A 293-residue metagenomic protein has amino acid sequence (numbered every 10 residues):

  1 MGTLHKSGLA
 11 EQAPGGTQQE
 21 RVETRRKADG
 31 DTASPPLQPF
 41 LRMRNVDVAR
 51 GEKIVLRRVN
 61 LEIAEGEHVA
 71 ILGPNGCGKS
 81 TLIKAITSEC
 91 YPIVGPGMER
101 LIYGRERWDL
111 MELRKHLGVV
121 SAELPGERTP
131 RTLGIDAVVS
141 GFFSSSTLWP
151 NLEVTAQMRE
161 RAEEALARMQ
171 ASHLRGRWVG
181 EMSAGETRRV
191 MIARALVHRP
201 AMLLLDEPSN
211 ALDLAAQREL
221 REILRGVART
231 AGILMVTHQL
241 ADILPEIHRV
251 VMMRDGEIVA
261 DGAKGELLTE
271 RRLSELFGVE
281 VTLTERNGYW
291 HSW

Functional and structural regions predicted by a protein language model:
T87: Helix-to-loop junction immediately C-terminal to a conserved catalytic motif
V139, V154-L174: Conserved ABC ATPase "signature" region
N151-E153, W178-M182: Conserved ABC ATPase signature
V197-A201: A short, proline-enriched helix->beta-strand linker immediately N-terminal to the Walker B motif in ABC-type P-loop
L203-E207: Catalytic Walker B motif of ABC-type/P-loop ATPase nucleotide-binding domains
R271-W293: ABC ATPase nucleotide-binding domains
